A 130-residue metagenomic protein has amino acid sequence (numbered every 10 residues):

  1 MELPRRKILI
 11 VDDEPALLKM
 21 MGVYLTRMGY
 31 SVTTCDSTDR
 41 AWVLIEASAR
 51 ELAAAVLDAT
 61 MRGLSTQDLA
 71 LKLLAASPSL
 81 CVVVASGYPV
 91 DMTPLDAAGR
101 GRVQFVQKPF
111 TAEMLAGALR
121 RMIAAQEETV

Functional and structural regions predicted by a protein language model:
D12: Conserved acidic carboxylate
L18, R62-G63, V90: The feature encodes the CheY-like receiver
K19-R27: Charged docking surfaces used in two-component/phosphorelay signaling
G22, F110-M122, E127-E128: C-terminal output helix
T34-A54, D58: Acidic, metal-coordinating helix/loop segments flanking the phosphotransfer/catalytic sites of two-component signaling
L52, V56-L71: Conserved phosphotransfer microenvironments
D68, K72-A75, S79, Y88-Q107 (+2 more regions): Alpha4 helix (beta4-alpha4-beta5 surface) of REC/receiver domains from two-component response regulators
